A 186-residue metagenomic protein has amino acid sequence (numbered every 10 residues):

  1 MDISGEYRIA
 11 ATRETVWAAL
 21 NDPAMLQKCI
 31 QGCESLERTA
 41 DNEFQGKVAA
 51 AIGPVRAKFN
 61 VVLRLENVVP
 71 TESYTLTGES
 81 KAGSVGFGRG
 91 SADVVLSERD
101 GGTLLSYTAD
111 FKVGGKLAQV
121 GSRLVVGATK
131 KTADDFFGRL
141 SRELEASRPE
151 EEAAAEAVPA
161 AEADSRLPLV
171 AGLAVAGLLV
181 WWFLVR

Functional and structural regions predicted by a protein language model:
M1-E43, A51, V170-R186: Hydrophobic ligand-binding cavity/cleft-lining segments
G5, C33-E34, N60-N67, G90-E98: Hydrophobic/aromatic beta-strand elements that line small-molecule binding cavities or substrate pockets in beta-rich
T15, L26-Q27, G53, A82-V85 (+1 more regions): Short beta-strands and strand-coil junctions in structured, solvent-facing domains, enriched
V16-L20, L26, L65, Y107 (+1 more regions): Hydrophobic pocket/interface hotspot
R38-E79: Glycine-rich portal/gate segments that line the openings of hydrophobic small-molecule binding cavities
S80-V126: Beta-strand/loop substructures that line and gate deep hydrophobic ligand-binding cavities in soluble
K116-A154: A conserved amphipathic terminal alpha-helix motif
A146-R186: Charge-rich (especially acidic), low-complexity segments
